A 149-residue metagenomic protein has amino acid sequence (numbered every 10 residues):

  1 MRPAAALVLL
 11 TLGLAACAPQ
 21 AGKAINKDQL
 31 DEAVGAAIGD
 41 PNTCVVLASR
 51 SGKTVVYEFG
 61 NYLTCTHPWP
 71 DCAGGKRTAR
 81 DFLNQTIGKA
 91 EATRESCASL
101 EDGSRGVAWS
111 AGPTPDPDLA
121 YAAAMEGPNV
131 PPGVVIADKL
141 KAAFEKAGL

Functional and structural regions predicted by a protein language model:
M1-A15: Sec-dependent bacterial lipoprotein signal peptides
L12, T54-V55: N-terminal compositionally biased, intrinsically disordered segments and leader/signal-like regions
C17-C44, V55-L149: Non-catalytic interaction/Regulatory regions outside core domains
V45-S51: Short hydrophobic alpha-helical segments used for membrane anchoring or interfacial signaling
